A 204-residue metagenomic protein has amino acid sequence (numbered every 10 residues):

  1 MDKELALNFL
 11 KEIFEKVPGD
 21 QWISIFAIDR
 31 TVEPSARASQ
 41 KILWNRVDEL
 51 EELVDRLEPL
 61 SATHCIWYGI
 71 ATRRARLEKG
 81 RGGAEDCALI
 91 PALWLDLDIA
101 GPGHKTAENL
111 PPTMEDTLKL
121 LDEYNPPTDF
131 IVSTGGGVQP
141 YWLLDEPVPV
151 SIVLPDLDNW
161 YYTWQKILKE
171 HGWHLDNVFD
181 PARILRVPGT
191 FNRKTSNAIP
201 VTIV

Functional and structural regions predicted by a protein language model:
M1-G136, L143-K166: Signature for HUH/AEP ssDNA processing cores
V138-Q139, K194: Flexible loop/turn segments at secondary-structure boundaries
H171-V204: Catalytic "initiation/cleavage/transfer" segments centered on a nucleophilic residue and adjacent nucleic-acid-engaging
